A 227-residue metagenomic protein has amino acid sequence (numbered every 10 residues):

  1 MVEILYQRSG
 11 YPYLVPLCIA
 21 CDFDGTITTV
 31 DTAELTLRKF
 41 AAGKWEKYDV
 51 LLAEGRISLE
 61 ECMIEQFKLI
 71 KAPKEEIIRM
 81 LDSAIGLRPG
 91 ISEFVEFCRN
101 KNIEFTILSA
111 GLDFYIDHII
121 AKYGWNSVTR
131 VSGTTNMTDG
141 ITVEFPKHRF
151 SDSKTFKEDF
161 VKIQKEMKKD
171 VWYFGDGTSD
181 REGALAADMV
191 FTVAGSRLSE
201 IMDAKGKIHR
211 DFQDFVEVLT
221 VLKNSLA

Functional and structural regions predicted by a protein language model:
V2-I64, K68: Active-site neighborhood of HAD-like aspartate-dependent phosphohydrolases
I57-E93, K101-I103: Metal-dependent phosphoesterase signature
I91-A121, T129-T134: Substrate-recognition element of Asp-dependent hydrolases with the DxDx(T/V) motif
S109-A110, K169-G206: Acidic, Mg2+-coordinating phosphoryl-transfer loop and its flanking beta/alpha structural elements, shared across
I120-T135, A186-D188, E200-M202: Structural recognition of alpha->loop->beta junctions
W125-S151: Histidine/lysine/aspartate-rich catalytic loop segments that bind and position anionic ligands
V131, F191-V193, I208-E217: Short acidic-hydrophobic, aromatic-tinged amphipathic segments that line or gate anion-handling sites
D152-S179: Conserved Lys-Pro-Asp/Glu-containing loop-to-beta segment of HAD-superfamily phosphomonoesterases, centered on
